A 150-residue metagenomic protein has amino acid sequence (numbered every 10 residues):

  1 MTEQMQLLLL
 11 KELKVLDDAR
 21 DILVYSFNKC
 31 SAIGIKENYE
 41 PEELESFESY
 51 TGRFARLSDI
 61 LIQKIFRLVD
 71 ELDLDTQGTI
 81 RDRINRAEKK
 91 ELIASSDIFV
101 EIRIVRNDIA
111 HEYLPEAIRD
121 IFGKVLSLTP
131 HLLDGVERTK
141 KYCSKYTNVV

Functional and structural regions predicted by a protein language model:
M1-V150: Solvent-exposed interaction patches of small proteins and small membrane subunits
